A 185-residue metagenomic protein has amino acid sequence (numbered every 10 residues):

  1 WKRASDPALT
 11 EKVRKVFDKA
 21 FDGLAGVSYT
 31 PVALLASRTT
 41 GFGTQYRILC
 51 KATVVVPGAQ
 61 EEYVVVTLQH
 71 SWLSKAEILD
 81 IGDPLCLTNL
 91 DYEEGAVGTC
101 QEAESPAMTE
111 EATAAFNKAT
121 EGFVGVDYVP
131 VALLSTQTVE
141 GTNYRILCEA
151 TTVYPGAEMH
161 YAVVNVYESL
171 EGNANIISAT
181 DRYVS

Functional and structural regions predicted by a protein language model:
W1-S185: N- and C-terminal low-complexity/disordered segments
